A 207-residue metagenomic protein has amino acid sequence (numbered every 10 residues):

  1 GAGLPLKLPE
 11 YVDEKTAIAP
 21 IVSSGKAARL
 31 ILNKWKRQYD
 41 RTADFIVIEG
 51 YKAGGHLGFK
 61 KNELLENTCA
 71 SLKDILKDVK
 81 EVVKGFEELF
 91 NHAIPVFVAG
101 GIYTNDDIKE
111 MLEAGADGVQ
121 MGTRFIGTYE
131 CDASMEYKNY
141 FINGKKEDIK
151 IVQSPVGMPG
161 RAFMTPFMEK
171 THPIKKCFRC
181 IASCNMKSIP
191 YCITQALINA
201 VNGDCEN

Functional and structural regions predicted by a protein language model:
G1, G100-G101: Charged, low-complexity surface patches
G1-L89: Active-site entrance/lid segments in N-terminal catalytic domains of soluble metabolic enzymes
A19-P20, V96-V98: Short catalytic-loop micro-motif centered on adjacent basic/acidic residues
A53-F97, Y103-N207: Conserved active-site-proximal phosphate/metal-binding subdomains
